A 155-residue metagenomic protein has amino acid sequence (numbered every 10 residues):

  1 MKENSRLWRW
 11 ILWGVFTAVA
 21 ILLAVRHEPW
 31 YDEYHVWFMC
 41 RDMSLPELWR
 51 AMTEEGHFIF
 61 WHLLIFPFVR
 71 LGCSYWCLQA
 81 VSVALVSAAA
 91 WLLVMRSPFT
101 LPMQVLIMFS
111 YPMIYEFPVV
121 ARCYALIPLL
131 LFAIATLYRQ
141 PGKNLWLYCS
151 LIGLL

Functional and structural regions predicted by a protein language model:
M1-W8, F99, L137-L147: Membrane-interface junctions at the ends of membrane-embedded or membrane-associated helices
S5-E33: Transmembrane signal-anchor helices characteristic of membrane glycosylation enzymes that use polyprenol
W10, A80-P102: Transmembrane-helix motifs of polytopic, lipid-linked glycan transferases
A18, M113-F117, F132-A133, N144-L155: Membrane-interface alpha helices of multi-pass inner-membrane proteins
W37-C40, L45-A80, A84: Short hydrophobic/aromatic helix or loop-helix immediately within or flanking a transmembrane segment in polytopic
I65, V69, A90-M95, L131-Q140 (+2 more regions): Hydrophobic transmembrane alpha-helices
P102-M113, P128: Transmembrane and membrane-interface helices of multi-pass, inner-membrane envelope-modifying transferases
V119-Y124: Short acidic/glycine- and proline-prone juxtamembrane loop motifs at membrane-interface regions of multi-pass membrane
